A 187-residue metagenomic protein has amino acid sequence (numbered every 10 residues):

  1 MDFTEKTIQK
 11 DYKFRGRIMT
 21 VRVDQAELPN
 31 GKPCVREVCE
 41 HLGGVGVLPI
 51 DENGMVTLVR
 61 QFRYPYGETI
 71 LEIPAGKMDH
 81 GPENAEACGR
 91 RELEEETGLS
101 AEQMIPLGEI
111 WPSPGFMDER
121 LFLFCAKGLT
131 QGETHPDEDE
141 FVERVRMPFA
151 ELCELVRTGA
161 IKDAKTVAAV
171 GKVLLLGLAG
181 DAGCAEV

Functional and structural regions predicted by a protein language model:
M1-D11: A short, amphipathic edge element
D2, L48-R91, T134, V187: Conserved Nudix-box catalytic region and its N-terminal flanking loop in Nudix hydrolases and closely related
Q9-G46, E52-N53: Acidic, metal-coordinating catalytic segment for phosphate/diphosphate chemistry, firing primarily on the Nudix
T20-D24, T69, R120-F122, E143: Short beta-strand micro-motifs in enzyme catalytic cores
P29-N30, D51-N53, F62, A126-Q131 (+2 more regions): Short loop segments at secondary-structure junctions
C34, G43-G46, K77-A164: Unchanged
V170: C-terminal boundary of histidine-terminating zinc-finger modules
L175-V187: Generic C-terminal helix-cap and adjacent flexible tail
